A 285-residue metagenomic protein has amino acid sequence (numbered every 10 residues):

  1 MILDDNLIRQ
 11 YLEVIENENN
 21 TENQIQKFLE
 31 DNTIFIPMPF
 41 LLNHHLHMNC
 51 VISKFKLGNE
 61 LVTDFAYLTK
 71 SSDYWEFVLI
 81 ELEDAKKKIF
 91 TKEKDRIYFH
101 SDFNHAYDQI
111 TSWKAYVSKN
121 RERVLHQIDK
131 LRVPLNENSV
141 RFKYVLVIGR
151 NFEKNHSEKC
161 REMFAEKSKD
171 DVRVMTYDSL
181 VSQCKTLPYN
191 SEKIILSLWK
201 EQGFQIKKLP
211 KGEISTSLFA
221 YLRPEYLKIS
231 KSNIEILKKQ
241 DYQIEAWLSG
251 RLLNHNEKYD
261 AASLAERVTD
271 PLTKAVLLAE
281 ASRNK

Functional and structural regions predicted by a protein language model:
M1-K285: Charged, terminal alpha-helix-loop-beta segments that serve as non-catalytic nucleic-acid engagement and/or assembly
